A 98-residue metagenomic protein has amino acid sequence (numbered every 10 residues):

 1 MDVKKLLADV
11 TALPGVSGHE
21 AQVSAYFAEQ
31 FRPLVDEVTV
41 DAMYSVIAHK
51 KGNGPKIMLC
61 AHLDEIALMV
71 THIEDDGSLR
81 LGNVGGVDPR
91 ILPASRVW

Functional and structural regions predicted by a protein language model:
M1-W98: N-terminal hydrophobic/helix-forming segments and targeting peptides
